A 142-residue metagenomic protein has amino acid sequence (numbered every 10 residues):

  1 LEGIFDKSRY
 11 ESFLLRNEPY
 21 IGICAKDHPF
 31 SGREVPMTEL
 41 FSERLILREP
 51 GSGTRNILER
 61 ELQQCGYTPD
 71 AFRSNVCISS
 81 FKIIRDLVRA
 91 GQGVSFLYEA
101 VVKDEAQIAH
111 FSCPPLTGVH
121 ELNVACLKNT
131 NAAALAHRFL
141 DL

Functional and structural regions predicted by a protein language model:
L1-E2, G93-Y98: Paired acidic/hydrophobic, glycine-rich loop segments that form the ligand-binding mouth/hinge of periplasmic-binding
L1-Y20, C24, R89, A109-F111: Short beta-strand-centered segments that line the small-molecule binding cleft or hinge of alpha/beta clamshell
G3, P69-S80: Short beta-strand-to-loop elements that line the ligand-binding cleft of bilobed periplasmic-binding protein-like
K7, S80-Q92: Short helices/loops that flank or line small-molecule/ion binding pockets
Y10-S12, N17-G22, K26-H28, V35-M37 (+2 more regions): Small-molecule pocket liners
L40, L58, D86-G91, V124: Hydrophobic residues within well-ordered alpha-helices
L45-G66, A133: Secondary-structure junction motif
S112-L142: A late-sequence structural motif
